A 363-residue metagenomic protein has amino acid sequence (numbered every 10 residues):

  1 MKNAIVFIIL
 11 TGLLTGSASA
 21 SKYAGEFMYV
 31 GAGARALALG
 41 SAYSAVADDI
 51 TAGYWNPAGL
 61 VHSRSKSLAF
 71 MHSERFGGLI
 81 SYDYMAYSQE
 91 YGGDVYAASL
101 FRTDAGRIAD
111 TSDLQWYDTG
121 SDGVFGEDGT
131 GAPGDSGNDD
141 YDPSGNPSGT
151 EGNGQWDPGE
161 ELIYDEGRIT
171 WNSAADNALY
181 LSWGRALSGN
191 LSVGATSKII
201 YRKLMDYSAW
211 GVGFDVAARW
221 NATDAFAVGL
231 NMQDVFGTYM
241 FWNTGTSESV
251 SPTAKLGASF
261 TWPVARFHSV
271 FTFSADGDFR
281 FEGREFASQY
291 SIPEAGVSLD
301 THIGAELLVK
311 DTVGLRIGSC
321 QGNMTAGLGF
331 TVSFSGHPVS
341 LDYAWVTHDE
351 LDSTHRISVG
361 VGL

Functional and structural regions predicted by a protein language model:
A4-T15: Sec-dependent N-terminal signal peptides
S21-S148, G152-L363: Subset of outer-membrane beta-barrel
